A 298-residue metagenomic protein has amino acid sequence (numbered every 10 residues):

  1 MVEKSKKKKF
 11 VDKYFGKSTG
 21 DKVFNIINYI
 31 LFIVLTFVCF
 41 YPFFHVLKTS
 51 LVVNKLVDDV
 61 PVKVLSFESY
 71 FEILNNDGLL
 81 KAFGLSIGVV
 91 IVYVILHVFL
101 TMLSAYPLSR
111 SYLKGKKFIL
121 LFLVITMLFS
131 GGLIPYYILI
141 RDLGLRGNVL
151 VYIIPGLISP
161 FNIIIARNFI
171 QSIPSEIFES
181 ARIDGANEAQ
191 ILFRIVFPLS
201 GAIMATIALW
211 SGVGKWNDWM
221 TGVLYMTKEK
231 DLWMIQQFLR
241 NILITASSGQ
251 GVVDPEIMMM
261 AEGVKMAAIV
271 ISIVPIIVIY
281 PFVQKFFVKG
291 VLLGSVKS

Functional and structural regions predicted by a protein language model:
V2-S298: A hydrophobic, multi-pass inner-membrane permease signature
